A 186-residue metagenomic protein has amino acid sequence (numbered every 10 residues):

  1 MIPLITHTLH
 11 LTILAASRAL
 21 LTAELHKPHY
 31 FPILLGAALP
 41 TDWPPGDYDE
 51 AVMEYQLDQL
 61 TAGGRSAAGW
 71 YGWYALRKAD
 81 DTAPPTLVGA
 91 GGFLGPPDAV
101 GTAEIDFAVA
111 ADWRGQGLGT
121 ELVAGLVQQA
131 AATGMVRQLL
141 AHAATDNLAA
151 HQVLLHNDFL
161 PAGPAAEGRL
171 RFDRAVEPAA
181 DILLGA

Functional and structural regions predicted by a protein language model:
M1-E104, Q129-T133, D146, L160-A186: GNAT-family acyltransferases
E104, A108, E121, A149: Amphipathic alpha-helical recognition patches that constitute DNA-binding helices
F107, Q138-A143: Conserved hydrophobic beta-strand within the GNAT/NAT acetyltransferase core sheet that lines the active-site cleft
F107-Q116, D146: Active-site acidic-Proline motif in GNAT/NAT acetyltransferases
W113, G117-G125: Conserved acetyl-CoA pyrophosphate-binding loop and the N-cap/start of the following alpha-helix in GNAT-like
T120, T145-G163: Conserved active-site alpha-helix within GNAT-family acetyltransferase domains
